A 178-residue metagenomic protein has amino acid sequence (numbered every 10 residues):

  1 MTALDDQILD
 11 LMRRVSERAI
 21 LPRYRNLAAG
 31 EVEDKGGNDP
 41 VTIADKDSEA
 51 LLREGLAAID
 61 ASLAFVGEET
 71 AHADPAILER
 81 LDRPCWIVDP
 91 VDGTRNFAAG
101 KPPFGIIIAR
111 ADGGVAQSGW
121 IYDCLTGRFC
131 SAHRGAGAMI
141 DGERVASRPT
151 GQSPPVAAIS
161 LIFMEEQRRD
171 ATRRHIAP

Functional and structural regions predicted by a protein language model:
M1-V91: N-terminal subdomain of lithium-sensitive/metallo-dependent phosphomonoesterases centered on the IMPase/IPPase/PAP
V66, I87, G105, S131 (+1 more regions): Conserved beta-strand segments that form the floor/walls of ligand-binding pockets within enzyme and binding domains
D82-P84, I106, Q117: Short loop/turn microsegments at loop-to-beta-strand junctions
G100-F104: Catalytic core of PPM/PP2C metal-dependent serine/threonine phosphatase domains
A109-P178: Acidic beta-strand-loop-alpha-helix segment within the catalytic core of divalent metal-dependent phosphate-processing
